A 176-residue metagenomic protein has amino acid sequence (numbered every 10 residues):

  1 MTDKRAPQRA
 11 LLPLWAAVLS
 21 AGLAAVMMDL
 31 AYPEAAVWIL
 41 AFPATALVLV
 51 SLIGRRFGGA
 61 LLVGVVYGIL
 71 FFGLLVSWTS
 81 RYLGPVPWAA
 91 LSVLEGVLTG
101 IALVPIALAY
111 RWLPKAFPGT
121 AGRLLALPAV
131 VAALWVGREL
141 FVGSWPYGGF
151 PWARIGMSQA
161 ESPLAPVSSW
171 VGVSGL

Functional and structural regions predicted by a protein language model:
T2-L176: Membrane-embedded alpha-helical bundles of multi-pass enzymes that act on lipidic or dolichyl-linked glycan substrates
